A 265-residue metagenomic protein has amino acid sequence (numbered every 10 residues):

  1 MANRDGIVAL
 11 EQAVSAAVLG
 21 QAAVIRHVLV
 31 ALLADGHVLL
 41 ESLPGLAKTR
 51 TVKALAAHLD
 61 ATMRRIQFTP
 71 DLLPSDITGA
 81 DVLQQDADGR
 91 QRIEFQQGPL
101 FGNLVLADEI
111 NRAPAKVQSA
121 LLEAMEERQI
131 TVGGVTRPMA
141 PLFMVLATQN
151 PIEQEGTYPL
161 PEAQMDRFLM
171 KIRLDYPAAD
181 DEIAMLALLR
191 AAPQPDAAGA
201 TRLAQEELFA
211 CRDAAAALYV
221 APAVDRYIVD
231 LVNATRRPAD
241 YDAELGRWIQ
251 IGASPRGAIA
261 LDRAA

Functional and structural regions predicted by a protein language model:
M1-V24, L218: Dynamic helix-loop-helix/coil hinge segments at AAA+ ATPase domain boundaries and subdomain interfaces
A17, P44, I110: The conserved Walker
H27-V30, Q84-L106: Conserved alpha-helical scaffold flanking the Walker A/P-loop in AAA+ ATPase domains
L32-P70: Walker A/P-loop
S42, D108-E109, A120: Walker B catalytic acidic pair
L43, I77, T148: P-loop (Walker A) phosphate-binding loop of NTP-binding proteins
Q84-G89, E109, A113-V117, M125-L218: Canonical AAA+ ATPase core
P193-A264: Basic, amphipathic alpha-helical bundle interface domains used for macromolecular binding and assembly
